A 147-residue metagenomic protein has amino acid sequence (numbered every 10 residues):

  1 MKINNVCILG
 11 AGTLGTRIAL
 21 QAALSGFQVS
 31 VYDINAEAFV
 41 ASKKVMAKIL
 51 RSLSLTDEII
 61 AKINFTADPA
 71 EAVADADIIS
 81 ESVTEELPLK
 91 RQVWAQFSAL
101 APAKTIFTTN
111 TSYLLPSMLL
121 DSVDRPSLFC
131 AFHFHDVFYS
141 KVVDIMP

Functional and structural regions predicted by a protein language model:
M1-I49, L100: NAD(P)+-binding Rossmann beta1-loop-alpha1 motif at the extreme N-terminus of oxidoreductases
M1-N4, A61, A74, D124-S127: Structured loop/turn residues at beta-strand edges in well-structured enzyme cores
L9, R17, Y32, I59 (+4 more regions): Structural motif
G15-R17, P88-K90, L114-P116: Short glycine/serine/threonine-rich phosphate/pyrophosphate-binding segments that cradle anionic phosphate groups
A19-Q21, K43-K44, R91-W94, L119-D121: Short amphipathic alpha-helical segments
I34-E37, A41, S52-I106: Rossmann-like NAD(P)-binding element
I106-P147: Rossmann-fold dinucleotide-binding core
